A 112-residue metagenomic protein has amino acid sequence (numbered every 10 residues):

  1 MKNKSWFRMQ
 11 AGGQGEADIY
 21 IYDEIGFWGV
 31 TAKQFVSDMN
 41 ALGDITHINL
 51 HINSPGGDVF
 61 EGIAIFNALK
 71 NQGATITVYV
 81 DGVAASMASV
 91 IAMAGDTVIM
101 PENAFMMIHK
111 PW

Functional and structural regions predicted by a protein language model:
M1-M87, M93-W112: N-terminal organellar transit peptides
